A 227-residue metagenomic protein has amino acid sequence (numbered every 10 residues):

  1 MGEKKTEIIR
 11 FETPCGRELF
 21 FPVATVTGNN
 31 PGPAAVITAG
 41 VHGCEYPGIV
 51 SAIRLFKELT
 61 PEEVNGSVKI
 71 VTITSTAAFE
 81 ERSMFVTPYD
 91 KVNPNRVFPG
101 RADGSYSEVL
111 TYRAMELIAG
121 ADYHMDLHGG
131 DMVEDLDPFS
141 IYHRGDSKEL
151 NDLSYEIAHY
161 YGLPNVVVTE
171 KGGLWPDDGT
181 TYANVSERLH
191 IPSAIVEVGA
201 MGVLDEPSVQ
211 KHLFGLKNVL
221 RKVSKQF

Functional and structural regions predicted by a protein language model:
M1-F227: Structured catalytic-domain cores with a bias toward divalent-metal coordination
